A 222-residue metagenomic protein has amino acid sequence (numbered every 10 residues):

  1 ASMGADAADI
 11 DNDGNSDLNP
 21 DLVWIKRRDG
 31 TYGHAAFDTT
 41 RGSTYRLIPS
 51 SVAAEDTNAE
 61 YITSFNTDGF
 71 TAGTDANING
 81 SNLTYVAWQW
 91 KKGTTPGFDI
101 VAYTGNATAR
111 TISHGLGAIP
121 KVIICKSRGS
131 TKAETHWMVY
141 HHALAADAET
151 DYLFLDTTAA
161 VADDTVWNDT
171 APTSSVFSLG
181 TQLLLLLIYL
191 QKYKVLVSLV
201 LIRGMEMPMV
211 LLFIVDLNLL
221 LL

Functional and structural regions predicted by a protein language model:
A1-L221: Surface-exposed molecular-recognition determinants
